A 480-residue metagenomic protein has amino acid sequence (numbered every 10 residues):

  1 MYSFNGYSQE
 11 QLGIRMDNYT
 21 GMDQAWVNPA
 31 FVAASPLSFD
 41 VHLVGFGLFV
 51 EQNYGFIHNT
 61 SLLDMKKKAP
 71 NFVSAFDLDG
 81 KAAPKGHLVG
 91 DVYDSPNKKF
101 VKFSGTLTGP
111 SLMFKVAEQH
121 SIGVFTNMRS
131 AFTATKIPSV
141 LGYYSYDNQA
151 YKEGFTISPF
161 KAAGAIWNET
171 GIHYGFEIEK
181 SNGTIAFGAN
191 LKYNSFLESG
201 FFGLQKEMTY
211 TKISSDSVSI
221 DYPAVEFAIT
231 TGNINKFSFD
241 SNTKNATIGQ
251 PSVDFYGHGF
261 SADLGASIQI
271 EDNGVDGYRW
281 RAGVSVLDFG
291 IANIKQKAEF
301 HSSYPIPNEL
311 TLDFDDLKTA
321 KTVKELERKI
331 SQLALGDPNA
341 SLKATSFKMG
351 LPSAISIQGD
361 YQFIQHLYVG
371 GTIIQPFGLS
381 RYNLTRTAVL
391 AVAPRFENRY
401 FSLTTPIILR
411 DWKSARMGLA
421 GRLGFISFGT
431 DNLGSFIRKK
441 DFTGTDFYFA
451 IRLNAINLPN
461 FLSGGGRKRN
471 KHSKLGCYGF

Functional and structural regions predicted by a protein language model:
Q9-F480: Subset of outer-membrane beta-barrel
